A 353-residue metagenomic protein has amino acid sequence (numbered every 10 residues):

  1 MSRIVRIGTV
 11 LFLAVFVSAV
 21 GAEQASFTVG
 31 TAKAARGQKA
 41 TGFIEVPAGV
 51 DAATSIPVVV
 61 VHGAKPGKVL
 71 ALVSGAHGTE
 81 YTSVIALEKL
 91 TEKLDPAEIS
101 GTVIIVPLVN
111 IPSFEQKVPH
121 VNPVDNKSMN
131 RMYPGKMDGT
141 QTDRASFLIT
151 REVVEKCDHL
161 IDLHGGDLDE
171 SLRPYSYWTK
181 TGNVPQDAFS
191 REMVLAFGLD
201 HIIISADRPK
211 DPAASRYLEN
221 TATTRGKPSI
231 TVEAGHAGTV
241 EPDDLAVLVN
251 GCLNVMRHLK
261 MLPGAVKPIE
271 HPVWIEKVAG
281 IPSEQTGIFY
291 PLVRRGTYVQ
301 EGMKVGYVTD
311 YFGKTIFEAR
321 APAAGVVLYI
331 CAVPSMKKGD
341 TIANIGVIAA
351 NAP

Functional and structural regions predicted by a protein language model:
M1-T9: Bacterial N-terminal signal peptides that target proteins for export
V5, V20-P353: Structured catalytic-domain cores with a bias toward divalent-metal coordination
G8-S18: Bacterial N-terminal signal peptides
